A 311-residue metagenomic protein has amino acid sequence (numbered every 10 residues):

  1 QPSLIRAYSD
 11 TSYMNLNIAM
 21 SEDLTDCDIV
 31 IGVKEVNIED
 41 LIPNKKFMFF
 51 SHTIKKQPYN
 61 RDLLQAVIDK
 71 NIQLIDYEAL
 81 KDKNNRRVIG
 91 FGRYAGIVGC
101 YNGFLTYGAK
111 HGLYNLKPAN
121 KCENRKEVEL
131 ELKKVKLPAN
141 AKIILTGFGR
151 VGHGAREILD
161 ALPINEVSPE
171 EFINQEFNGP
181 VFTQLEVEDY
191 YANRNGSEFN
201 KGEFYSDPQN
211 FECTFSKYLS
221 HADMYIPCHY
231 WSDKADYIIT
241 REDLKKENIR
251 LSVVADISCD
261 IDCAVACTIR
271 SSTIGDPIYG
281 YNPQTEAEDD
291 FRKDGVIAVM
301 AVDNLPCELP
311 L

Functional and structural regions predicted by a protein language model:
Q1-A66: An N-terminal-biased, well-structured beta-alpha scaffold segment characteristic of Rossmann-like dinucleotide-binding
Q1-Y8, N115-H221: Glycine-rich phosphate/diphosphate-binding loop of Rossmann-like nucleotide-binding domains
S12-D28, E35-V36, L185-R250, V302: A structured beta-alpha segment of the ubiquitous adenosine-cofactor-binding alpha/beta core
I18, I29, D69-Q73, F104-L113 (+4 more regions): Generic secondary-structure signature for well-ordered alpha-helical cores
E22-L24, E39-I42, K134-P138, Y218 (+2 more regions): Solvent-exposed alpha-helices and their adjacent loops that cap or buttress functional pockets in soluble metabolic
P43-I75, M224-T285: ADP-ribose/adenylate-binding Rossmann-like module
M48-I54, N84-Y94, A141-F148: Flexible, glycine/proline-enriched loop segments at strand-loop-helix junctions that form or flank small-ligand binding
Q73-L130, V253, S258-L311: Adenosine-phosphate binding glycine-rich loop
